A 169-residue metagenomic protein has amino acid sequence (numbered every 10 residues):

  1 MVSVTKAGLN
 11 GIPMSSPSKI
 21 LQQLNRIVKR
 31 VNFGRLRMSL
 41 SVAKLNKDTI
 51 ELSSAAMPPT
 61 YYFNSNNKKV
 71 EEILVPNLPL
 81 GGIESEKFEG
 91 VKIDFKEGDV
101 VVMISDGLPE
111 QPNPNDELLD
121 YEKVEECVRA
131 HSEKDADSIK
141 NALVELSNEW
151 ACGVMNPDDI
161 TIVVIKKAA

Functional and structural regions predicted by a protein language model:
M1-K68, L74, F88, N141 (+3 more regions): Catalytic core of PPM/PP2C metal-dependent serine/threonine phosphatase domains
M1-P13, E71-L74, F95-V154: Active-site-proximal, acidic helix/loop segment immediately C-terminal to a metal-coordinating Asp/Glu
S39, S105, P109, T161: Ser/Thr-centric signal marking residues that sit in or immediately flank functional binding/regulatory motifs
Y62-F63, I83, Q111-P112: Residues that scaffold the ATP/ADP-binding catalytic core of kinase and kinase-like folds
S65, P114-L118, K167: Short, function-defining helix-loop hinge/capping sites that tune catalysis or transport
N77-L80: Bulky hydrophobic/aromatic "packing anchor" residues in well-ordered structure
I83-K92: Flexible, low-complexity linker/hinge segments
